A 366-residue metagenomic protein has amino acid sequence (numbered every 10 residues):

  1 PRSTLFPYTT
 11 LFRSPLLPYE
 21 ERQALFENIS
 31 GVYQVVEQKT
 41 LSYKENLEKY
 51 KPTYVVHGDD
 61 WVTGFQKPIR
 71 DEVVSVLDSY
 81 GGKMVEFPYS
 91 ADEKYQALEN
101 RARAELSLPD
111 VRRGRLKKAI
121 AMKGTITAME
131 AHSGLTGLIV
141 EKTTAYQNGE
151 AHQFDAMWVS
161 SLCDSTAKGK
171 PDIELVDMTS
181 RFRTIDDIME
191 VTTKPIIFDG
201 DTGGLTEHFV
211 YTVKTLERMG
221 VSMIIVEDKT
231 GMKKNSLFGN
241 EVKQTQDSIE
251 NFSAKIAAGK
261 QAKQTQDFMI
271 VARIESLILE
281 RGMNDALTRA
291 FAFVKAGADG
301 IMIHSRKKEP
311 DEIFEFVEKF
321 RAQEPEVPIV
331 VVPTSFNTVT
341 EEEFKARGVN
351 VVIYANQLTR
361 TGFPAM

Functional and structural regions predicted by a protein language model:
P1-T10: Single conserved hydrophobic/aromatic residue that forms the stacking wall/gate of nucleotide- or nucleobase-binding
P15, V36-S42, D177: Glycine-rich, highly charged phosphate/nucleotide-binding loops
L16-E20, K67-V73, D177-T179, M283-A290: Charged helix-capping and loop-helix junction motifs
Y19, Q23, K39-V111: Classical nucleotidyltransferase
Y19-A24, I69-V74, G231-K234, F336-E342: Short, glycine/polar-rich helix-capping loops at beta-to-alpha or helix-loop-helix junctions that flank or form
G31-Q34: Glycine-centered tight turns that cap/initiate beta-strands
P109-T334, T338-Y354, T361: Alpha/beta enzyme core
